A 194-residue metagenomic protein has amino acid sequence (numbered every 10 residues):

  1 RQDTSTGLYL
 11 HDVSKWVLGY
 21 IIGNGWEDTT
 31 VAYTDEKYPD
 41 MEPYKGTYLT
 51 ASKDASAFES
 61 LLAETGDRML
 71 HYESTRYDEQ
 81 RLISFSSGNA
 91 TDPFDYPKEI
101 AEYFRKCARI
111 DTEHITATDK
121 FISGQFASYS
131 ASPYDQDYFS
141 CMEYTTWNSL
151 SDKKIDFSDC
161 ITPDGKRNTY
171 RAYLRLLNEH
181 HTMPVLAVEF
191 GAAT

Functional and structural regions predicted by a protein language model:
Q2-L186, F190-T194: Noncatalytic carbohydrate-binding groove/subsite architecture in carbohydrate-active enzymes
